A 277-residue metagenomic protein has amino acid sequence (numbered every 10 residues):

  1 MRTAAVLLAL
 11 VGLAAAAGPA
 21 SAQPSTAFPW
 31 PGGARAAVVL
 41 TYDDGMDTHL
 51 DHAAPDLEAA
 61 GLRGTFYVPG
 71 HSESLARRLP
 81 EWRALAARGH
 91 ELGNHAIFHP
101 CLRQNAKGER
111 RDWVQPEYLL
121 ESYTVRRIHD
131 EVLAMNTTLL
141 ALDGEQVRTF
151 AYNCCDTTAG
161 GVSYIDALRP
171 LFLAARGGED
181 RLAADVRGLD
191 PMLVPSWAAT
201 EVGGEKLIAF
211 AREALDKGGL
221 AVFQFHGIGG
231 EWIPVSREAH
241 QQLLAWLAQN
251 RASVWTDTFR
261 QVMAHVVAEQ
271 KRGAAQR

Functional and structural regions predicted by a protein language model:
A5-A16: Bacterial N-terminal signal peptides
A16-P24: Boundary at the C-terminal end of the N-terminal hydrophobic targeting segment
Q23-D51, S196-W197: Boundary/entry segment of secreted carbohydrate-active catalytic domains
P24-G32, G64, S74, L140 (+4 more regions): C-terminal domain-boundary segment and adjacent tail
A36-V38, E58-V162, P170, E179-L193 (+1 more regions): Metal-dependent polysaccharide deacetylase catalytic core of the NodB/CE4 family, i.e., the active-site-bearing domain
Y42-G45, A96, G227, F259: Active-site metal-binding loops of divalent metal-dependent hydrolases
D51, P55, R83, R126 (+6 more regions): Solvent-exposed, polar/charged alpha-helical surfaces in well-ordered, non-transmembrane soluble domains, broadly
